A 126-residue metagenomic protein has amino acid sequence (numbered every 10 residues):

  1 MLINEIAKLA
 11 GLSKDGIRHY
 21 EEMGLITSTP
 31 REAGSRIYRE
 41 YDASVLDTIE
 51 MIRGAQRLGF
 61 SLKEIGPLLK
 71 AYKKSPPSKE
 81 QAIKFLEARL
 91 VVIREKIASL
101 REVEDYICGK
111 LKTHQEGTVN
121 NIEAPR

Functional and structural regions predicted by a protein language model:
M1-G66: Basic helix-turn-helix/winged-helix DNA-binding cores and closely related short helical interaction motifs
G24, Y72, H114: The DNA-recognition helices of helix-turn-helix-type DNA-binding domains
I49, I65, Y72, I122-P125: Surface-exposed loop/turn and secondary-structure junction residues enriched for glycine/proline
R57-A88: Amphipathic alpha-helical dimerization/coiled-coil segments that flank or bridge DNA-binding/regulatory modules
P77-R126: C-terminal regulatory/oligomerization modules of transcriptional regulators
